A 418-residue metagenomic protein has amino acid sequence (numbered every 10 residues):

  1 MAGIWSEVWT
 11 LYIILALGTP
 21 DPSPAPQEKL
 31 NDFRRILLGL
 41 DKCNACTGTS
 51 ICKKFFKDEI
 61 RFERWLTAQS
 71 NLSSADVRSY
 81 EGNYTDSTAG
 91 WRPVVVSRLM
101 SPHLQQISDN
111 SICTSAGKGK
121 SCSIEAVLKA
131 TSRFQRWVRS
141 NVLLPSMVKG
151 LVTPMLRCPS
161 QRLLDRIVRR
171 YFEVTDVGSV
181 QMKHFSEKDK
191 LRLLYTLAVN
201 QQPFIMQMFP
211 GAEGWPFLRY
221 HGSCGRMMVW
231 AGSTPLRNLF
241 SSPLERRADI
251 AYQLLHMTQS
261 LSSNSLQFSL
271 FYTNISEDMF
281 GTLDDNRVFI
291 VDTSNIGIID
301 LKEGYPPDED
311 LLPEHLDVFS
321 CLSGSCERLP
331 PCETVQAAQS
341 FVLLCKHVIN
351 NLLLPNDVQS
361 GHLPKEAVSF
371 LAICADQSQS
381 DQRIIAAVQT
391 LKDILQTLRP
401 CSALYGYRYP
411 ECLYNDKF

Functional and structural regions predicted by a protein language model:
A2-N44, L316-F418: Helical subdomain adjoining the active site within ATP-dependent kinase catalytic cores
W5, W9-M155, P159, L163 (+1 more regions): Juxta-kinase regulatory segment immediately upstream of eukaryotic protein kinase catalytic domains
D76-Y80, R92, G214-P216, C224-M228 (+3 more regions): Core residues of folded domains in eukaryotic genome-function proteins
S87, L99-L104, G225-M227, T234-P235 (+1 more regions): Conserved beta-strand elements of beta-rich interaction domains across eukaryotes, especially beta-propellers
A126-P203, Q207-P210, W215-M257, D300-K302: Conserved structural core of kinase catalytic domains
M206-G211, H221, L255-S262, V291 (+3 more regions): Amphipathic alpha-helical interaction motifs in eukaryotic regulatory proteins
N238-D284: Conserved alphaE helix
L266-Q339: Catalytic activation segment of kinase domains across protein kinase-like and atypical kinase folds
